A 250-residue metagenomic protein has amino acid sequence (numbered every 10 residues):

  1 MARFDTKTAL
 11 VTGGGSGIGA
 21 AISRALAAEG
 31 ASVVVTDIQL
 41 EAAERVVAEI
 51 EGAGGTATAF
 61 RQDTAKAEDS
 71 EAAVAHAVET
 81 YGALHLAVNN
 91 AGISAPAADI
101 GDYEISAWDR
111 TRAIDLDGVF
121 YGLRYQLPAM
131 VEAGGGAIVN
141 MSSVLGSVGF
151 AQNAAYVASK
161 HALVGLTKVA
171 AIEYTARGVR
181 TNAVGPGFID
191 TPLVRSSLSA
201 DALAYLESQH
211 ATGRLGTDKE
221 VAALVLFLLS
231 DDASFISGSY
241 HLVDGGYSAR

Functional and structural regions predicted by a protein language model:
A72-E79, A98-D102, S106-I114, Y205: Active-site Tyr-X3-Lys motif and surrounding loop/helix of classical short-chain dehydrogenase/reductase
G82, T175, R180, I236-G238: Short, small/polar-rich loop/turn modules that mediate ligand/substrate recognition or access, typified
S94-A97, V148, L226, S237-R250: Short C-terminal tail/terminal secondary-structure segment of NAD(P)H-dependent dehydrogenase/reductase domains
S94-D109, Q152-A155, R195-S196: Conserved mid-core segment of classical short-chain dehydrogenase/reductases
G101-Y121, G135, V139, L163 (+1 more regions): Catalytic Tyr-X3-Lys loop
L123, S159, T167: Active-site helix of classical SDR
P128, I172-E173, S234: Alpha-helical segment proximal to the catalytic Tyr-Lys
S143: Residue(s) in the substrate-gating loop at a strand-loop-helix junction that position the organic substrate next
